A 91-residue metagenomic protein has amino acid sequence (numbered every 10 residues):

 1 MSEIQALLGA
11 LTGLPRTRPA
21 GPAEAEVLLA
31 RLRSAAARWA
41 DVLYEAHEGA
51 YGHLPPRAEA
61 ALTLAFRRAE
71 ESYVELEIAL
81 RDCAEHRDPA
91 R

Functional and structural regions predicted by a protein language model:
M1-D88: Hydrophobic alpha-helical segments that drive targeting, anchoring, or assembly
